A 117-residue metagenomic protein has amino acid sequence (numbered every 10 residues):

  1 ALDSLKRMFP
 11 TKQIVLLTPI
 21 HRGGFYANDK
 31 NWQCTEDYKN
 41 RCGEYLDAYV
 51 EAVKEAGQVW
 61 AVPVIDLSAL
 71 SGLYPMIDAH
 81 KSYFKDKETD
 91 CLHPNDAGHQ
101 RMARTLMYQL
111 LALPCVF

Functional and structural regions predicted by a protein language model:
A1-F117: Alpha-helical cap/lid subdomain in secreted, periplasmic, or secretory-pathway luminal O-acyl-processing enzymes
